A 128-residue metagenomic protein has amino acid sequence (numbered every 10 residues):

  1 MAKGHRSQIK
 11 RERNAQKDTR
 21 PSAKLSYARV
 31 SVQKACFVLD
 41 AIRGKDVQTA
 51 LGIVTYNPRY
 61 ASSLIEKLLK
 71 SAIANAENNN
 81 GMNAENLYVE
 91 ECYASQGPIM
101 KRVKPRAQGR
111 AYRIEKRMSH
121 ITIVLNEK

Functional and structural regions predicted by a protein language model:
A2-A94, M118-K128: Ribosome large-subunit tunnel/peptidyl-transferase-proximal elements
G97-K128: Strongly charged
